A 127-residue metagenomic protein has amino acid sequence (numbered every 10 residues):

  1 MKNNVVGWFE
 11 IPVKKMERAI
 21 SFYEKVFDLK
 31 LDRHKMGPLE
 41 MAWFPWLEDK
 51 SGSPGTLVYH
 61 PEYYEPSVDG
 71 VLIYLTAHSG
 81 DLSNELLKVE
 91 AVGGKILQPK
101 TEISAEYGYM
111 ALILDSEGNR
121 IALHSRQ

Functional and structural regions predicted by a protein language model:
M1-I20, G70-I73, S125-Q127: N-terminal beta-strand motif that seeds the catalytic metal site of vicinal oxygen chelate
E10-S53: Core segments of cupin and vicinal oxygen chelate
K15-M16, I73-E117: Vicinal oxygen chelate
F44-D49, I113-S116, R126: Active-site beta-strand termini and strand-to-loop segments that position acidic
K50, E62-V68, L75-S79: Domain-length accessory/inserted modules outside core catalytic folds
S104-Y107, L123-Q127: Short beta->alpha transition motifs characteristic of CBS
